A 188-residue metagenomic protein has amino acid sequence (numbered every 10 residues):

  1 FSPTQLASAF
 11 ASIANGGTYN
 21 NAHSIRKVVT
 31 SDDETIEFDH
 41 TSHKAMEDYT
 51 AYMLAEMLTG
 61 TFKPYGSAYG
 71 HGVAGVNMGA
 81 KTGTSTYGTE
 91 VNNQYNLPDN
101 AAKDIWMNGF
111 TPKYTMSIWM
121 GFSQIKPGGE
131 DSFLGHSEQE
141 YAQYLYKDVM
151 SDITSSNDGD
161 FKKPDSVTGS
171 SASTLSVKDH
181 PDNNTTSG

Functional and structural regions predicted by a protein language model:
S2-G188: A penicillin-recognizing enzyme superfamily signal
